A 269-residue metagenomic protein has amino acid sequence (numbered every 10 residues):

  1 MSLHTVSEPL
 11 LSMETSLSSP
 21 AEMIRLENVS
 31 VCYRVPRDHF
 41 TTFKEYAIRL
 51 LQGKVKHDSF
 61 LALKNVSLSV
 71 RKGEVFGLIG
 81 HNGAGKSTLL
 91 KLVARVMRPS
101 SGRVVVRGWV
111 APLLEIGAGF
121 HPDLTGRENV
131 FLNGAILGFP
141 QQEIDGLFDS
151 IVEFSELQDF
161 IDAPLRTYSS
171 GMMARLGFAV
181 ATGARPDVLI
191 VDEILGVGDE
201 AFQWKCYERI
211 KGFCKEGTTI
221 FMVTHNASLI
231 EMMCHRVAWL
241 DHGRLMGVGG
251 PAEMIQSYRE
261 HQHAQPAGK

Functional and structural regions predicted by a protein language model:
S2-K64, P251-A267: Pre-NBD coupling/linker segments of ABC/ABC-like ATPases
K44-Q52, F131, E143-F160, A179: Conserved ABC ATPase "signature" region
I79-H81: The feature captures the beta-strand-to-loop junction immediately N-terminal to the Walker
T224-H225: H-loop/switch region of ABC-family ATPase nucleotide-binding domains
M232-W239: Conserved catalytic segment of ABC-fold P-loop ATPases
H242-G243, Y258: Conserved ABC ATPase "signature" C-loop
